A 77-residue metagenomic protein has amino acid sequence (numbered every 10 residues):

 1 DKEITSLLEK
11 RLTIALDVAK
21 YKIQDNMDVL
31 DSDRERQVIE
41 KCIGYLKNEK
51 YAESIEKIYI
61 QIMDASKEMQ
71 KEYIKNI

Functional and structural regions predicted by a protein language model:
D1-I77: Domain-level signature for soluble enzymes in the chorismate/prephenate branch of the shikimate pathway
